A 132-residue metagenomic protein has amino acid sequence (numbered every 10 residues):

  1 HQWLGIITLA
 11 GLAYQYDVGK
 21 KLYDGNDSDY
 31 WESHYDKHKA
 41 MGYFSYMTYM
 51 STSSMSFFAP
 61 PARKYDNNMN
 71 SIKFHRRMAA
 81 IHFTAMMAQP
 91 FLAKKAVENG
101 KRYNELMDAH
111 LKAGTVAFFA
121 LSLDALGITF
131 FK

Functional and structural regions predicted by a protein language model:
H1-K132: Hydrophobic alpha-helical membrane segments
